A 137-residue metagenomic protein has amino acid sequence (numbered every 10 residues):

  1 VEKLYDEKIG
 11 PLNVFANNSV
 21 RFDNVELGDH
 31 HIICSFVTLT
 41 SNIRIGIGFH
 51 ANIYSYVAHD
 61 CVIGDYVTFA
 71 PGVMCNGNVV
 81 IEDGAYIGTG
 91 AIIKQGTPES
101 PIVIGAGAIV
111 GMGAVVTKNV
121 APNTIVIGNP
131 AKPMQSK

Functional and structural regions predicted by a protein language model:
V1-N17: Phosphate-bearing ligand-interacting subdomains that bind or position ATP/ADP/UDP/GDP/NAD(P) or nucleotide-linked
V14-I127, A131-M134: Structural signal for interior beta-strand "rungs" in well-ordered beta-sheet cores of soluble enzyme domains
